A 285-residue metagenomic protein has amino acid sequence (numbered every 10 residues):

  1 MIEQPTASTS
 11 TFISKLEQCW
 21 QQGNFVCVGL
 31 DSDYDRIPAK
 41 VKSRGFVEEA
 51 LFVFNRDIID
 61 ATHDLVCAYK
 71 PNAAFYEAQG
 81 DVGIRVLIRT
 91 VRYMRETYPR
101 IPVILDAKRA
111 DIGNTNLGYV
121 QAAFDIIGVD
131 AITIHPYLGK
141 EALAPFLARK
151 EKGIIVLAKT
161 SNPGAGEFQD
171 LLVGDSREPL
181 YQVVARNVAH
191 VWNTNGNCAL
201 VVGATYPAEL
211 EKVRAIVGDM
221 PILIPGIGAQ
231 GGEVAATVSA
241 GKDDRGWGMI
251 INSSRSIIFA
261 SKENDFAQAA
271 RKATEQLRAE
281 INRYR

Functional and structural regions predicted by a protein language model:
I2-R100, D265-F266, R271-R285: Conserved N-terminal beta1-alpha1 strand-loop-helix module at the mouth
Q22-V26, L65-C67, P99-I101, G128-D130 (+4 more regions): Short, well-ordered coil/turn segments that N-cap beta-strands
C27-D31, G153-S161, I250-S253: Non-cysteine beta-strand/loop elements that form the S-adenosyl-L-methionine
V28, Y69, D106, I132 (+3 more regions): Conserved, mostly hydrophobic/aromatic
D31-D35, A74-Y76, K108-I112, Y137 (+4 more regions): Active-site beta-loop-alpha junctions enriched in small/polar residues
K42, A107, D111-V201, D219: Conserved anion-binding
A78-E96, I112-N116, Y137-E151, T205-R214 (+1 more regions): Active-site-adjacent beta->alpha loops and helix N-cap segments on the catalytic face of soluble alpha/beta enzymes
A204-I250: A C-terminal functional module that forms or caps the active site or interfaces directly with catalytic machinery
